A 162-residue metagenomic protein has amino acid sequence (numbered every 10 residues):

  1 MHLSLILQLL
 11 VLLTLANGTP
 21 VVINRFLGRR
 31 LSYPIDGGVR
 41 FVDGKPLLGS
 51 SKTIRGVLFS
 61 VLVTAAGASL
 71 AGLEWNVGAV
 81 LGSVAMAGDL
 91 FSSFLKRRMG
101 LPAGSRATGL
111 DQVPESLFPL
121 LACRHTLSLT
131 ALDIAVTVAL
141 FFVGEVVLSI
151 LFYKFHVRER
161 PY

Functional and structural regions predicted by a protein language model:
M1-V80, M86-A122, S128-Y162: Interhelical loop and helix-boundary elements at the membrane-water interface of polytopic inner-membrane proteins
